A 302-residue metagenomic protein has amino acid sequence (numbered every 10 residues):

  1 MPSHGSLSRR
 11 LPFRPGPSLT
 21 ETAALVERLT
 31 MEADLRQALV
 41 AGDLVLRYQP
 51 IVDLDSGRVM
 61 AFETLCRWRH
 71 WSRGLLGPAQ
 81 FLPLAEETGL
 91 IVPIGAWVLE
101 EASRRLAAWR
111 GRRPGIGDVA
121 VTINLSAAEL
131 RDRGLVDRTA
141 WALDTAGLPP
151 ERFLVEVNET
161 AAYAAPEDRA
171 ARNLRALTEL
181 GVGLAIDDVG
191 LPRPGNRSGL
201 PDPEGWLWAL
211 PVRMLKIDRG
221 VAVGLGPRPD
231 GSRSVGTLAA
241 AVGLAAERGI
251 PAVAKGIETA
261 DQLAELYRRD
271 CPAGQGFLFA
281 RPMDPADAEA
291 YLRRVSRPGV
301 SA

Functional and structural regions predicted by a protein language model:
M1-A24, S126-R133, F153-A165, V182-A302: EAL-family c-di-GMP phosphodiesterase catalytic domain
L7-L84, I186, V253-A254, G274-Q275 (+1 more regions): Active-site core of bacterial EAL-family cyclic-dinucleotide phosphodiesterase domains
M31, T64, L84-A85, V98-L106 (+6 more regions): Structural preference for long, well-ordered alpha-helical segments in enzyme cores
L39, A85, L177, A245-R248: A generic structural signal for well-ordered alpha-helical segments
S56-E63, L90-R169: Catalytic core of bacterial c-di-GMP phosphodiesterases, primarily the EAL and HD-GYP domains, capturing alpha-helical
G74, G95, A170, G231-S234: Short, conserved glycine- and acidic-residue-centered signature motifs in active-site or ligand-binding loops
L106-R110, L143-D144, A171-G181, A239-A246: Surface-exposed amphipathic alpha-helices with a cationic face
